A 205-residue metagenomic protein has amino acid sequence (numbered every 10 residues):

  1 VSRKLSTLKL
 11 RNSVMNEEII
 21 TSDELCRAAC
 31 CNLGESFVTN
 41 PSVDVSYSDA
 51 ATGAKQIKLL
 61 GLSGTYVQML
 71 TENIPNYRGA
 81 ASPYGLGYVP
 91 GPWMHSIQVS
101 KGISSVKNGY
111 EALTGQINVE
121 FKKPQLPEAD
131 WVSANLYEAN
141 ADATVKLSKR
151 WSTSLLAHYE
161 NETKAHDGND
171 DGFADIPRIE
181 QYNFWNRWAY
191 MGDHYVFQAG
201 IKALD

Functional and structural regions predicted by a protein language model:
V1-C26, G34, G64: Short, acidic, small-residue-rich periplasmic hinge/interaction motif at the N-terminus of Gram-negative outer-membrane
V1-K4, L59-S63, T71, K101 (+1 more regions): Flexible glycine-/small-residue-rich
E17, G34-R78, H95: Extracytoplasmic beta-strand/coil segments of soluble accessory domains associated with Gram-negative outer-membrane
A28, N32, A54, Y84 (+5 more regions): Transmembrane beta-barrel architecture of outer-membrane proteins
S46, S104-N108, D130-A134, F173-D175: Outer-membrane beta-barrel domain signature
Q56-K58, I74-G102, F184: Short acidic/polar hinge/loop motifs at secondary-structure boundaries that mediate gating or recognition
Y88-A129: A beta-strand signature from Gram-negative outer-membrane beta-barrel systems, especially the internal plug domain
N118, P127, Y137-E138, D142-D205: Periplasmic-side early beta-strands and strand-to-turn transitions of outer-membrane beta-barrels
